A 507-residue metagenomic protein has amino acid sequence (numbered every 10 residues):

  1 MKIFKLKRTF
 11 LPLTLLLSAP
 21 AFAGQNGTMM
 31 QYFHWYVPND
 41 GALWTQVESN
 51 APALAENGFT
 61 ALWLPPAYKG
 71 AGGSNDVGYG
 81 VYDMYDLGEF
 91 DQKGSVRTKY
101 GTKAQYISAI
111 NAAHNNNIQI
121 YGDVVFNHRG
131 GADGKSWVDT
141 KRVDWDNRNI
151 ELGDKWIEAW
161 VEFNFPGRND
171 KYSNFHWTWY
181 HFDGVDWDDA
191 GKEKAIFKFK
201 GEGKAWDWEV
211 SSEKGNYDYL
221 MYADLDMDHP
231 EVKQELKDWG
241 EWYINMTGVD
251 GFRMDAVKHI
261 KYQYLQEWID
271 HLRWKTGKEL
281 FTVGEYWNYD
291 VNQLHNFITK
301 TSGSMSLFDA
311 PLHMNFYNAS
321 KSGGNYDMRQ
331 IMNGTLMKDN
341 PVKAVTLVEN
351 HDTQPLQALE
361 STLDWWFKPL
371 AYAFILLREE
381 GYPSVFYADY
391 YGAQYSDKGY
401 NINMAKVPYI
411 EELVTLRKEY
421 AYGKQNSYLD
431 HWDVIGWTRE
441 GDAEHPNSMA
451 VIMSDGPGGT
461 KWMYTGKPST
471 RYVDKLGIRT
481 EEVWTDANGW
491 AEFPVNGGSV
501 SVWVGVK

Functional and structural regions predicted by a protein language model:
K2-L11: Bacterial N-terminal signal peptides that target proteins for export
L11-P20: Bacterial N-terminal signal peptides
G24-L43, Y219-A223: Boundary/entry segment of secreted carbohydrate-active catalytic domains
G24-M30, Q46-F59, P66-Y68, G73-L87 (+5 more regions): Active-site-proximal helices and loops of the catalytic beta/alpha 8
P38-G41, V96-R97, H229-E231, T362: Short, flexible loop segments at the rims of nucleotide/cofactor-binding pockets, characterized by
G94-N111: A conserved donor-nucleotide-binding helix/loop in the catalytic core of Leloir-type glycosyltransferases
N174-E231, N245: Long, low-complexity, polar/charged, intrinsically disordered or flexibly structured peripheral segments
